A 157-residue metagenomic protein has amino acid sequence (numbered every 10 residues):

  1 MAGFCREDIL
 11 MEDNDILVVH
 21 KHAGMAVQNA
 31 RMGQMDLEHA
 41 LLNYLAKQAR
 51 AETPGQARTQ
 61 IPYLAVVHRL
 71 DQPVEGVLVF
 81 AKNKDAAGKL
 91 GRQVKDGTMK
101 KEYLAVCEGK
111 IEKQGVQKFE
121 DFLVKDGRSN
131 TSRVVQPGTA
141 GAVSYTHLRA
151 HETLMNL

Functional and structural regions predicted by a protein language model:
M1-R149: RNA pseudouridine synthases
H147, E152-L157: Single conserved hydrophobic/aromatic residue that forms the stacking wall/gate of nucleotide- or nucleobase-binding
